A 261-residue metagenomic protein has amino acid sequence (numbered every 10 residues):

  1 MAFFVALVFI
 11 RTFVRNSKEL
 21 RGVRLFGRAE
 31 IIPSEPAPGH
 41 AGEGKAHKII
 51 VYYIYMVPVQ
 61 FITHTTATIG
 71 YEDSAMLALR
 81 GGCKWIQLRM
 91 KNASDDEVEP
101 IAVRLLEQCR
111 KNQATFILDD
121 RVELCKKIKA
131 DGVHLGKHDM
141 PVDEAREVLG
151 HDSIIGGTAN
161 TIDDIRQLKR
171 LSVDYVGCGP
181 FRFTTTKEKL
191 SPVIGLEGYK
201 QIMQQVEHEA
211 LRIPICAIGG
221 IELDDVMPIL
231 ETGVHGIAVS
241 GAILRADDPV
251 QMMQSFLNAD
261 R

Functional and structural regions predicted by a protein language model:
A2-I10: Extreme N-terminal basic, low-complexity initiation segments that serve as generic localization/processing leaders
I10, S17, I31-I32, K48 (+1 more regions): Short terminal hydrophobic/aromatic SLiMs and anchors at protein ends
R11, R15, R21-R24, R28: Basic polycationic patches enriched in arginine
R21, L25, E35-E43: Short Gly/Ser/Thr- and charged-rich N-terminal loops/segments that act as flexible capping/hinge elements
I50-M140, E147-I162, R166-D174, Q201 (+3 more regions): Conserved N-terminal beta1-alpha1 strand-loop-helix module at the mouth
K137-E144, G177-K189, L230-M253: Glycine-rich phosphate-binding active-site loops on the catalytic face of alpha/beta enzymes
P214-I221, A238: Glycine-rich anion-binding loop/nest that anchors nucleotide
